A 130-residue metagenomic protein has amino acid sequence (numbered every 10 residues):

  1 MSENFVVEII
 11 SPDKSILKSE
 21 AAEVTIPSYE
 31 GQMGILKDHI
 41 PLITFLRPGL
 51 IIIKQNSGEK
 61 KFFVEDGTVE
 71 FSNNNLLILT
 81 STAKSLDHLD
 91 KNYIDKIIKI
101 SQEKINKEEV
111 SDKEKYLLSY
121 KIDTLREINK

Functional and structural regions predicted by a protein language model:
M1-N4: N-terminal export/targeting signal detector
V6-K99: Compact, glycine-rich, soluble single-domain proteins
K84-K130: Acidic/glycine-rich phosphate/pyrophosphate-binding loops and surrounding catalytic core that coordinate Mg2+
